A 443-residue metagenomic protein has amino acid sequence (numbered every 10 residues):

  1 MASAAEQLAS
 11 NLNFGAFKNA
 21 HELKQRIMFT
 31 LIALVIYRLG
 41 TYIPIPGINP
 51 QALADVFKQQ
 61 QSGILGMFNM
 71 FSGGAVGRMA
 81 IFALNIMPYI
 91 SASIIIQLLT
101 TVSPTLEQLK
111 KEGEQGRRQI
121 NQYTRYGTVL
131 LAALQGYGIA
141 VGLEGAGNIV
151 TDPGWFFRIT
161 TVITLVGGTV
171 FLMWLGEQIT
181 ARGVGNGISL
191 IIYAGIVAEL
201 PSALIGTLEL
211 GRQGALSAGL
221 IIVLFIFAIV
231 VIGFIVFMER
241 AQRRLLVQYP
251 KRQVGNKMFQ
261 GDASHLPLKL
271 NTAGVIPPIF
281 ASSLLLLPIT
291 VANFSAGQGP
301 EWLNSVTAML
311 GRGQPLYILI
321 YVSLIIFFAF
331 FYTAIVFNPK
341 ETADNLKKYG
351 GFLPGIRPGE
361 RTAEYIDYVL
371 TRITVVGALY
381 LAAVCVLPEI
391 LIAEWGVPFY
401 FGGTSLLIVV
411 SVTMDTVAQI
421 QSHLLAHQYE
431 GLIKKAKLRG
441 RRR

Functional and structural regions predicted by a protein language model:
A2-K110, Q115-R443: N-terminal cationic and glycine-rich segments that engage phosphates or anionic surfaces
